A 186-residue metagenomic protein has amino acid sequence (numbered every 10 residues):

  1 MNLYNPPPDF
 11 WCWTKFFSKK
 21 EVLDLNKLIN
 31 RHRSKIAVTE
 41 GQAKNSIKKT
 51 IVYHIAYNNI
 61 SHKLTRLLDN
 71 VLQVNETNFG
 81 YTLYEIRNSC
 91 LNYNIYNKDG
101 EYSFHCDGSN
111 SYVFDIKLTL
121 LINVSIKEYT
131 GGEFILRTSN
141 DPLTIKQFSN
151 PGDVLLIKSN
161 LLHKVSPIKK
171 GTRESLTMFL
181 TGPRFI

Functional and structural regions predicted by a protein language model:
M1-Y84: Non-heme Fe(II)/2-oxoglutarate
T65, D69, Q73-I186: Catalytic core of non-heme Fe(II) oxygenases with the double-stranded beta-helix
